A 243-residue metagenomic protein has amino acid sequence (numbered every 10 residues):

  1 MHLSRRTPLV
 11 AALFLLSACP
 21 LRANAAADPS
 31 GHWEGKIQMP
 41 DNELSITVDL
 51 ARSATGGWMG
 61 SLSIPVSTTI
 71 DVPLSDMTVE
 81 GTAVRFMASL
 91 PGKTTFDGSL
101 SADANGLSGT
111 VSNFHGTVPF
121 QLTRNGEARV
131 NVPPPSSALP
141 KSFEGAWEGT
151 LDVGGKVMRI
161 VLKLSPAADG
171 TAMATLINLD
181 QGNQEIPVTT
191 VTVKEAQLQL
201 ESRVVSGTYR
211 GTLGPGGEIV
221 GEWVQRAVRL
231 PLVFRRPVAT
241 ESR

Functional and structural regions predicted by a protein language model:
M1-V10: Bacterial N-terminal signal peptides that target proteins for export
V10-A18: Bacterial N-terminal signal peptides
A25-A102, S108-F114, N131-G214, E218-L230: Central antiparallel beta-sheet cores of small beta-barrel/beta-sandwich binding domains
G116-V118: Outer-membrane beta-barrel translocator/channel fold
Q121-L122: Kelch-like beta-propeller repeat domains
N125-P140, P237-R243: N-terminal pre-domain segments of enzymes
V233-F234: Soluble extramembrane regions of membrane proteins in the secretory/endomembrane system
